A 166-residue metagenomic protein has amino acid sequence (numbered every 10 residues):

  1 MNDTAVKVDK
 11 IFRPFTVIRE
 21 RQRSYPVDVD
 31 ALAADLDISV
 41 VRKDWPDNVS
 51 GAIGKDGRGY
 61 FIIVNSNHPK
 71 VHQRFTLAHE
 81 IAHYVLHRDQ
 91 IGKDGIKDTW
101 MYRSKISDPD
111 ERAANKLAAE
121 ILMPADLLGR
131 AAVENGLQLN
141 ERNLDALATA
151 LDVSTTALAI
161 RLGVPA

Functional and structural regions predicted by a protein language model:
M1-A166: Active-site hotspot residues in diverse enzymes, especially metal/ion-binding acidic/histidine motifs
